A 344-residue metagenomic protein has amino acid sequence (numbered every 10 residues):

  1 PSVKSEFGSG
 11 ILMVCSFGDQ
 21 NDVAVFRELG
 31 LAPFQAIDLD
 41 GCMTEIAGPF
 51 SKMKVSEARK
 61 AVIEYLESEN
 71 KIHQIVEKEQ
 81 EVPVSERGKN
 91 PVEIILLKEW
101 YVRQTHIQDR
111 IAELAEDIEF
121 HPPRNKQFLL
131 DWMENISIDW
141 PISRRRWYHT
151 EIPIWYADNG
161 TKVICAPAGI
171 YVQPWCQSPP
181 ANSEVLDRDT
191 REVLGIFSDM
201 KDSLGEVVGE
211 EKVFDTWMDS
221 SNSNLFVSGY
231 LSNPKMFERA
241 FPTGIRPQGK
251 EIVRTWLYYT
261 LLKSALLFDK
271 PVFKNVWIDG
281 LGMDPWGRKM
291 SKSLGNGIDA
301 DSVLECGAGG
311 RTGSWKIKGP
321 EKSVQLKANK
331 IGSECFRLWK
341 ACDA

Functional and structural regions predicted by a protein language model:
S2-G160, W256, R288, L294-A344: Residue patterns forming the tRNA-binding/recognition surfaces of aminoacyl-tRNA synthetases and related DALR
S2-K4, L29-G41, R145-H149, P153-D158 (+1 more regions): Alpha-helical recognition segments enriched in aromatics with Gly/Pro capping that present substrate-recognition
I95, K162-G169: Short amphipathic beta-strand/extended segments with alternating polar/hydrophobic composition
